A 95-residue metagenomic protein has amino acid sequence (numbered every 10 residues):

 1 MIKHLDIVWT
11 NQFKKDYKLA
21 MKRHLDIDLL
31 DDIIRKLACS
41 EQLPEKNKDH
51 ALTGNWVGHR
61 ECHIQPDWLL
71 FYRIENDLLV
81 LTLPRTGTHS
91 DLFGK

Functional and structural regions predicted by a protein language model:
M1-P66, E75-T82, S90-K95: Basic, Lys/Arg-enriched alpha-helical interface segments
G87: Residues forming the ATP-binding cleft of Hanks-type serine/threonine protein kinase domains
